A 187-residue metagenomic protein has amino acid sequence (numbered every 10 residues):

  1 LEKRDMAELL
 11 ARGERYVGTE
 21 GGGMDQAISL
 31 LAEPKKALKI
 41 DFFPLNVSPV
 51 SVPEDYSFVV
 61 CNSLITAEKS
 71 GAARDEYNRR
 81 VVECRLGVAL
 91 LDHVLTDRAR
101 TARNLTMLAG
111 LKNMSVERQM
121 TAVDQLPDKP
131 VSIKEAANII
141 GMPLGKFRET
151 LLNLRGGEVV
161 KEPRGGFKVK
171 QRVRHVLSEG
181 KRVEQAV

Functional and structural regions predicted by a protein language model:
L1-L64: Fold-level recognition of mixed alpha/beta catalytic cores in primary-metabolism enzymes, strongest
K36-V187: C-terminal nucleotide
